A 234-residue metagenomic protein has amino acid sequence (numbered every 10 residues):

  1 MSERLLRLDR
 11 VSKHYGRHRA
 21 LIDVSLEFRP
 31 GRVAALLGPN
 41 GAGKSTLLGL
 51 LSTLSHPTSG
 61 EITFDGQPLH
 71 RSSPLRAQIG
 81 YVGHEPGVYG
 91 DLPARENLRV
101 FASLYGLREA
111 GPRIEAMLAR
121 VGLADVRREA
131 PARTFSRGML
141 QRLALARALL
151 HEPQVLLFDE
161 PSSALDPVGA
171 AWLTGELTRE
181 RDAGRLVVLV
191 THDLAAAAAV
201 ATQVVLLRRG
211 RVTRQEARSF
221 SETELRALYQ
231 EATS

Functional and structural regions predicted by a protein language model:
S52: Helix-to-loop junction immediately C-terminal to a conserved catalytic motif
G60-R71, L75: Conserved ABC transporter NBD signature motif
R99, S103, E109-R127: Conserved ABC ATPase "signature" region
P131-F135: Conserved ABC ATPase signature
L156-D159: Catalytic Walker B motif of ABC-type/P-loop ATPase nucleotide-binding domains
P167-G169: Helix N-cap at the start of a conserved alpha-helix in ABC-type nucleotide-binding domains
T191-H192: H-loop/switch region of ABC-family ATPase nucleotide-binding domains
